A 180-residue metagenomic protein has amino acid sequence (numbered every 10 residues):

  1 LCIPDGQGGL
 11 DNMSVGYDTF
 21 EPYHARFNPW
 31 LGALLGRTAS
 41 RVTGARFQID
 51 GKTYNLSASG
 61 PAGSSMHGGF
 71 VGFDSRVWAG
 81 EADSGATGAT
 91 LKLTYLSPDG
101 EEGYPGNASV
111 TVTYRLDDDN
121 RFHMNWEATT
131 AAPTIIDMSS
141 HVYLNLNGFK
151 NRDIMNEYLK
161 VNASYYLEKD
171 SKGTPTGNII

Functional and structural regions predicted by a protein language model:
L1-I180: An exposed, glycine/acidic-rich loop-and-rim segment of catalytic or binding clefts
